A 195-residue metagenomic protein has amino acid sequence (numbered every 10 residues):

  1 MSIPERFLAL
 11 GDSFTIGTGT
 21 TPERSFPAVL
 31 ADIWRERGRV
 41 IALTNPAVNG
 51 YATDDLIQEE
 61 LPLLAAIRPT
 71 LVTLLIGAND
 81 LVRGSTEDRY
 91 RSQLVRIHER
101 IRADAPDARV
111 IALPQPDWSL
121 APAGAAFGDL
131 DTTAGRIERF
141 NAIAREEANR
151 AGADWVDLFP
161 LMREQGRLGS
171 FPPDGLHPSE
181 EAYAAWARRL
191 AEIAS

Functional and structural regions predicted by a protein language model:
M1-N49, E59-R68, A184: Serine-esterase "nucleophile elbow" of acetyl-processing enzymes
G17, A52-D55, D80-R83: Short active-site-adjacent helix-start/loop capping segments
E23-F26, T53, I137-F140: Conserved donor sugar-nucleotide recognition element shared by glycan-biosynthetic enzymes
V48-T53, T132-T133: Short, flexible loop segments at the rims of nucleotide/cofactor-binding pockets, characterized by
Q58-S195: Alpha-helical cap/lid subdomain in secreted, periplasmic, or secretory-pathway luminal O-acyl-processing enzymes
